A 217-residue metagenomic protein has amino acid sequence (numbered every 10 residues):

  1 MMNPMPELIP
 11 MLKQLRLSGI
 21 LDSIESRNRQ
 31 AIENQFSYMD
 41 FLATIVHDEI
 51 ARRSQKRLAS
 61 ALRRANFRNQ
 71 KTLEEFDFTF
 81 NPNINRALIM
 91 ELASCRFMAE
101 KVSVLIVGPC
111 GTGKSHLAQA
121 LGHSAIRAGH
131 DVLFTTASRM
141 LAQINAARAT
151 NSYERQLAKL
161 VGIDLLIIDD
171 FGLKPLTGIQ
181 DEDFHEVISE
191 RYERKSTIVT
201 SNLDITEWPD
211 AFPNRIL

Functional and structural regions predicted by a protein language model:
M1-P10: Intrinsically disordered, low-complexity and often Lys/Arg-enriched segments
K13, S18-N69: Interdomain "pre-motor" coupling segment immediately N-terminal to P-loop NTPase/helicase cores
F76, A118, T136: Conserved hydrophobic/aromatic pocket- or pore-lining residues that grip, position, or stack substrates in active sites
F76-E91: N-terminal pre-P-loop "Q-motif" helix
A93-K101: Phosphate-binding P-loop
R96, I106-H130: Walker A/P-loop
D131, T135, R139-G162, F171-L217: Replace "adjacent to P-loop NTPase cores in ATP/GTP-dependent enzymes" with "adjacent to NTP-binding cores
